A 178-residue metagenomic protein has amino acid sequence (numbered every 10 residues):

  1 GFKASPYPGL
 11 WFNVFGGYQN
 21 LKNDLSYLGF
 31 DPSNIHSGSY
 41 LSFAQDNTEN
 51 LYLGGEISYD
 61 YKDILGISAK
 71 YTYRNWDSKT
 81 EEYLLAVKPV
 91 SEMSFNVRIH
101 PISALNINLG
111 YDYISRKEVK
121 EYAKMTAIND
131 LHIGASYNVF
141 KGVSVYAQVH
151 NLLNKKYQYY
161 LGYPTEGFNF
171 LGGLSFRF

Functional and structural regions predicted by a protein language model:
G1, D24-H36, R74-T80, D130-N138 (+1 more regions): Short flexible/disordered coil segments
G1, P8-Y40, D112-E118, Y122 (+2 more regions): Surface-exposed extracellular loop regions of Gram-negative outer-membrane beta-barrel proteins, predominantly
F2, F12-F15, F30, Y40-F43 (+5 more regions): Phenylalanine-focused residue identity feature
F2-A4, Y59: Compositionally biased, low-complexity linear motifs
A4-W11, I64, A104, G142: Short loop/turn motifs that connect adjacent beta-strands in outer-membrane beta-barrel proteins
G16-K117: Gram-negative outer-membrane beta-barrel transporters
L85-F178: Conserved C-terminal beta-signal and adjacent last beta-strands/turns of outer-membrane beta-barrel proteins
